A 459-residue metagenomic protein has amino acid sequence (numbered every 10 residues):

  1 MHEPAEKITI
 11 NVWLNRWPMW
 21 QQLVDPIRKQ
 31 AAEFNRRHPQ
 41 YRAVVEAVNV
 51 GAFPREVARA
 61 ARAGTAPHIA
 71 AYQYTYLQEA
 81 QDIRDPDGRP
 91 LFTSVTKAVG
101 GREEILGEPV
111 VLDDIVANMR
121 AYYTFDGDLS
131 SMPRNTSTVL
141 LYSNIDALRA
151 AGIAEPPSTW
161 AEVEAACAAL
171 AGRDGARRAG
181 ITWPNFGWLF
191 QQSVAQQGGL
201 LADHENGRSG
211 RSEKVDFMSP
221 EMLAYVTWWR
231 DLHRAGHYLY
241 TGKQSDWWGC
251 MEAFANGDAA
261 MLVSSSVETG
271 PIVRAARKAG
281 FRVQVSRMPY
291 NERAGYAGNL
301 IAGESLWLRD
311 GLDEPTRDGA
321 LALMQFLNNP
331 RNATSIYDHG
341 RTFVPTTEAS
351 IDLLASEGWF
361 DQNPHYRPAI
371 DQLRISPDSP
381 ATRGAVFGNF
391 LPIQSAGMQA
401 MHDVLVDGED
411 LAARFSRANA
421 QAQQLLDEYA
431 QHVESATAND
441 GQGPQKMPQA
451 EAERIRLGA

Functional and structural regions predicted by a protein language model:
M1-D85, E103-P109, E155, R331 (+2 more regions): Conserved N-terminal structural module of periplasmic/extracytoplasmic solute-binding proteins
P26, Q30, E221-W228, E314-L327 (+2 more regions): Short amphipathic alpha-helical coupling segments at ligand-binding clamshell hinges and other catalytic/signaling
A47-E56, W160-E162, T241-A255: Short helix-initiation/N-cap motifs at beta->coil->alpha
L77-T138, S193, R282-S286: Hinge/lid segment of periplasmic solute-binding proteins
T93-D114, L200-A224, R274-R277, R287-G298 (+1 more regions): Short, solvent-exposed loop/beta-turn-alpha elements that line the ligand-binding surface or hinge of extracytoplasmic
C167-A168, R208-K243: Glycine-centered hinge/linker elements that transmit conformational signals in sensory and ligand-binding systems
L189-Q192, Q196-G199, T227-G319, Q325: Extracytoplasmic/periplasmic substrate-binding proteins
S286-M288, D338-L405, A436-A459: Long, aromatic- and glycine/proline-rich binding clefts that accommodate carbohydrate-like moieties
